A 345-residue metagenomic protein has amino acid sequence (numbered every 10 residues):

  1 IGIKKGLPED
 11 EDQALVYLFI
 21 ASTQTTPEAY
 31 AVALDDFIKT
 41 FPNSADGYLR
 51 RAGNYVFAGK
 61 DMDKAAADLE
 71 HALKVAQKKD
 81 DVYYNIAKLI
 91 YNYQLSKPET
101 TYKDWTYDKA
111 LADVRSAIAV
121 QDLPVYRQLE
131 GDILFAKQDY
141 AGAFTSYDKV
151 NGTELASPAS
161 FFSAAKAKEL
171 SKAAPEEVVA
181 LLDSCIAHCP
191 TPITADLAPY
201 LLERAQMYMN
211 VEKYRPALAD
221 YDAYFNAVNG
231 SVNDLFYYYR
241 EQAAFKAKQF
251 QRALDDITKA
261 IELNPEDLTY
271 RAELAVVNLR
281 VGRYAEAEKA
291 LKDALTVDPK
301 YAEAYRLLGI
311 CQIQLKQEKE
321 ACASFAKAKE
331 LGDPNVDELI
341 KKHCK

Functional and structural regions predicted by a protein language model:
G2, D36-F37, H71-A72, S116-A117 (+6 more regions): Canonical positions in the second alpha-helix
K5, T40, V75, A119-V120 (+6 more regions): Structural marker of alpha-solenoid helical repeat scaffolds
D12-V16, G47, V82, Y126-R127 (+7 more regions): TPR alpha-solenoid repeat register
V16-F19, R50, N85, L129 (+6 more regions): Canonical tetratricopeptide repeat
S22, G53-N54, K88, L95 (+6 more regions): Residue-level recognition of tetratricopeptide repeat
T23, F57-A58, N92-S96, A136 (+5 more regions): Register position in tetratricopeptide repeats
Q314-K345: Terminal, low-structured helical/coil segments at or just beyond the last alpha-helical repeat
